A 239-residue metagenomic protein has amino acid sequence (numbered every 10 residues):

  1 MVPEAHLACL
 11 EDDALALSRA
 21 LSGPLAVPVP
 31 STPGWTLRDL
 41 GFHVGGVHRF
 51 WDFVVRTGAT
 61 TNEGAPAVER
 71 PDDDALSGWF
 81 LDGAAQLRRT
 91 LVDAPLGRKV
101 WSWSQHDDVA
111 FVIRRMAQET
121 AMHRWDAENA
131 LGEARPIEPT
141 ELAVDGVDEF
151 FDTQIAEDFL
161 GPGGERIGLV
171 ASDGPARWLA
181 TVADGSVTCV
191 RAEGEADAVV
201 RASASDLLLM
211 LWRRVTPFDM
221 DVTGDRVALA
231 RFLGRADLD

Functional and structural regions predicted by a protein language model:
M1-A26: Non-cleavable N-terminal signal-anchor transmembrane helices
M1-C9, W51, G58, G64-A65 (+1 more regions): Soluble acyl-CoA-dependent acyltransferase catalytic core bearing the H(X)4D motif
H6-D13, H43, L76-G83, V112 (+3 more regions): Amphipathic alpha-helix face/heptad-repeat signature
G23-E63, S104-F159, L207: Short, contiguous alpha-helical
A75-A121: Hydrophobic alpha-helical segments and helix pairs
D145-A180: A glycine-rich beta-turn/hairpin centered on an aromatic-Pro dipeptide
V170-S205: Acidic/His-leaning functional-site neighborhoods
E193-D239: C-terminal interaction segments
